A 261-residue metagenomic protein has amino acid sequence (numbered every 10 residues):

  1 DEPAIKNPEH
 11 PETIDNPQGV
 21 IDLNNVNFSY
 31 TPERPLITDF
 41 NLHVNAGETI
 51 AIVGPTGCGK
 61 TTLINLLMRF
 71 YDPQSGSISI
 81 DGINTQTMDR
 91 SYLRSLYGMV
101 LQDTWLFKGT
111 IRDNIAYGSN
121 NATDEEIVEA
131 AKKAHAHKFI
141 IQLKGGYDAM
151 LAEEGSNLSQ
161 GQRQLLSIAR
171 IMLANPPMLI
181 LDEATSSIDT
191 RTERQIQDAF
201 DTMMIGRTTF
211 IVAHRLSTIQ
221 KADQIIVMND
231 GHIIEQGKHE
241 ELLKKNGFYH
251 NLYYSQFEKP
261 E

Functional and structural regions predicted by a protein language model:
E2-P8, I14-E261: ABC-type nucleotide-binding domain
